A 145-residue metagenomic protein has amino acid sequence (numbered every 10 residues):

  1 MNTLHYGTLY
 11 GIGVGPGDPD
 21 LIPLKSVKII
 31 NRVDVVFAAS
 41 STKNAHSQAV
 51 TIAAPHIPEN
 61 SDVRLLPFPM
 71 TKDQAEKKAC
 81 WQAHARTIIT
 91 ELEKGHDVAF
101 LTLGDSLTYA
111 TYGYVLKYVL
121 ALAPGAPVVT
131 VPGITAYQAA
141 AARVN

Functional and structural regions predicted by a protein language model:
M1-P19, L24-S26, N31-P127: Class I S-adenosyl-L-methionine
Y114, T135-A136: Short alpha-helices
V129-T135: Active-site nucleophile and cofactor-binding loops and adjacent substrate-binding regions of central metabolic enzymes
A136-N145: Anionic-ligand binding region
